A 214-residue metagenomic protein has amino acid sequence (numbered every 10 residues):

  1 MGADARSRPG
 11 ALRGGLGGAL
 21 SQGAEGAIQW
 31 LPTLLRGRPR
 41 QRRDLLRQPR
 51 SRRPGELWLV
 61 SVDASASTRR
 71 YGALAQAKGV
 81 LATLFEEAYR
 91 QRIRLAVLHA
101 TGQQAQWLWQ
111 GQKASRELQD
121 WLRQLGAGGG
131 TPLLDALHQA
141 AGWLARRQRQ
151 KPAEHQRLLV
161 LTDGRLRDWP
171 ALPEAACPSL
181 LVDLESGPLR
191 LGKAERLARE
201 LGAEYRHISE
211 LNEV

Functional and structural regions predicted by a protein language model:
M1-G55, A114-S115: Acidic/polar low-complexity segments with low predicted structural confidence
G14-S21, A64-S67, Q103-A105, L122-R123: Short hinge/gating elements
E25-Q29, R53-E56, G72, Q76-G79 (+3 more regions): Charged, alpha-helix-enriched surfaces in structured cytosolic catalytic cores of large nucleotide-utilizing machines
G37, E87, L125, W143-R147 (+2 more regions): Conserved, well-folded catalytic cores of nucleic-acid-processing and energy-transducing macromolecular machines
R53-G111, A136-Q139, Q156-L161: Von Willebrand factor
A105, A114-Q156, R165, D183-G192: Von Willebrand factor
G164-S209: VWA/integrin I-like adhesion module and closely mimicked acidic/polar interface patches used
N212-V214: C-terminal "exit" segments of structured domains
